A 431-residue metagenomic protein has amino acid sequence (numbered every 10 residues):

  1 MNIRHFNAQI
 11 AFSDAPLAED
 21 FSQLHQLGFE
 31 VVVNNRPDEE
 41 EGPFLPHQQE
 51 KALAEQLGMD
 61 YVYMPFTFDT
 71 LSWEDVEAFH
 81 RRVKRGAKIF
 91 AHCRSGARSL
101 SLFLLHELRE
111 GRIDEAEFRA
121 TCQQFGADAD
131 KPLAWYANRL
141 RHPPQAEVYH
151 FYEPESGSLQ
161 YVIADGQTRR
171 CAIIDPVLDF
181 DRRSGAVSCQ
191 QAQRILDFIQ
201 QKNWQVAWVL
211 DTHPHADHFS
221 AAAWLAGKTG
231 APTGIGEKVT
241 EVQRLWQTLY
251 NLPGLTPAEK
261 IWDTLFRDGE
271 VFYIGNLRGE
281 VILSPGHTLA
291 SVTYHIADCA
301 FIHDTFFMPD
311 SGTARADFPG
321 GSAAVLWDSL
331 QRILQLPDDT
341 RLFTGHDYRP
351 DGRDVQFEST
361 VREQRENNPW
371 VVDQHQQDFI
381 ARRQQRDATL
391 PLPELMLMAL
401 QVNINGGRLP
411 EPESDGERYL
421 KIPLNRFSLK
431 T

Functional and structural regions predicted by a protein language model:
A11-R82: Cysteine-based protein phosphatase catalytic domain of the PTP/DSP
E30, Q145-K202, Y294-H303: Conserved beta-strand hairpin/beta-sheet module of binuclear metal-dependent hydrolase folds, prominently
M64, C93-R94, I174, Q205-P214 (+4 more regions): Active-site neighborhood of phospho(di)ester-bond hydrolases with catalytic His/Asp-centered motifs
V76-G111, R119: Catalytic cysteine-centered active loop of the rhodanese-like fold, especially the PTP/DSP P-loop
R112-H142: Cysteine-dependent PTP/DSP-like catalytic domain, specifically the C-terminal lobe
R139-E147, D328-R341, G345-T431: Accessory terminal helices/loops
E147-F151, V162, G269-I296, Q335: Core dinuclear metal-dependent hydrolase active-site scaffold
L178-F180, S184-A186, Q191-G275, N367: Active-site HxH/HxHxD metal-binding segment of metal-dependent hydrolases
